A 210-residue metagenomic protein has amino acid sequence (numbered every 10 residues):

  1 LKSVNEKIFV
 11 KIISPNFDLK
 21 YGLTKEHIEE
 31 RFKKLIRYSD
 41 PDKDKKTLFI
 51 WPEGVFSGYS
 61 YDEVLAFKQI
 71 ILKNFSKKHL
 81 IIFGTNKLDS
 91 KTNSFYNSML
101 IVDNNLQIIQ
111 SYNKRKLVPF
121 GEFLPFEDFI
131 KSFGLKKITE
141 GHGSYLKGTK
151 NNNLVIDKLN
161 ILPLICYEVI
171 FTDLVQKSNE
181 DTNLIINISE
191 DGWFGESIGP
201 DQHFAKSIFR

Functional and structural regions predicted by a protein language model:
L1-R210: Enzyme catalytic cores with a strong preference for nitrogen-chemistry domains
